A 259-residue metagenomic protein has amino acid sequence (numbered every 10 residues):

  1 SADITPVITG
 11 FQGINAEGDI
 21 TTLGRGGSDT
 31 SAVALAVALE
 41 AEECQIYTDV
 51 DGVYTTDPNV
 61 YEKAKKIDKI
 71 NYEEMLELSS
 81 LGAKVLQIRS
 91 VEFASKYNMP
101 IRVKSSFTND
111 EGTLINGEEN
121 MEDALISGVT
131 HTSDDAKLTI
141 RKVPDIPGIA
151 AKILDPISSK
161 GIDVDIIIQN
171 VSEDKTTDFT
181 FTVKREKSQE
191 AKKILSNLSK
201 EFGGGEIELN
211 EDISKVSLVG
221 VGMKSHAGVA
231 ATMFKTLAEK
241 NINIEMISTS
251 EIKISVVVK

Functional and structural regions predicted by a protein language model:
S1-K259: C-terminal catalytic "cap/lid" subdomain
